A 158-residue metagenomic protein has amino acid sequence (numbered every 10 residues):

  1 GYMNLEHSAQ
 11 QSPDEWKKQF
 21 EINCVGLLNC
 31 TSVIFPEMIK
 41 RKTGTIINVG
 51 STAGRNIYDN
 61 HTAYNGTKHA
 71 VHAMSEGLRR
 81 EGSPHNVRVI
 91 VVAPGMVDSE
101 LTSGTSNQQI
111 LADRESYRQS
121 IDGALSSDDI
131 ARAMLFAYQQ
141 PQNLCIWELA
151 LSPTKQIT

Functional and structural regions predicted by a protein language model:
E6-H7, V33-K42: A short helix-coil junction within the Rossmann-fold of NAD(P)-dependent oxidoreductases
E6-S8, S12-K17: Substrate-binding pocket helix/loop in short-chain dehydrogenase/reductase
A9, N56-T62, D122: Active-site loop immediately N-terminal to the catalytic Tyr-X3-Lys motif of short-chain dehydrogenase/reductase
T31, T67: Active-site helix of classical SDR
S51: Residue(s) in the substrate-gating loop at a strand-loop-helix junction that position the organic substrate next
N56, G77-V87: Active-site-adjacent segment of SDR/Rossmann-fold oxidoreductases
V87, V91-V92, I110-T158: C-terminal helical subdomain
